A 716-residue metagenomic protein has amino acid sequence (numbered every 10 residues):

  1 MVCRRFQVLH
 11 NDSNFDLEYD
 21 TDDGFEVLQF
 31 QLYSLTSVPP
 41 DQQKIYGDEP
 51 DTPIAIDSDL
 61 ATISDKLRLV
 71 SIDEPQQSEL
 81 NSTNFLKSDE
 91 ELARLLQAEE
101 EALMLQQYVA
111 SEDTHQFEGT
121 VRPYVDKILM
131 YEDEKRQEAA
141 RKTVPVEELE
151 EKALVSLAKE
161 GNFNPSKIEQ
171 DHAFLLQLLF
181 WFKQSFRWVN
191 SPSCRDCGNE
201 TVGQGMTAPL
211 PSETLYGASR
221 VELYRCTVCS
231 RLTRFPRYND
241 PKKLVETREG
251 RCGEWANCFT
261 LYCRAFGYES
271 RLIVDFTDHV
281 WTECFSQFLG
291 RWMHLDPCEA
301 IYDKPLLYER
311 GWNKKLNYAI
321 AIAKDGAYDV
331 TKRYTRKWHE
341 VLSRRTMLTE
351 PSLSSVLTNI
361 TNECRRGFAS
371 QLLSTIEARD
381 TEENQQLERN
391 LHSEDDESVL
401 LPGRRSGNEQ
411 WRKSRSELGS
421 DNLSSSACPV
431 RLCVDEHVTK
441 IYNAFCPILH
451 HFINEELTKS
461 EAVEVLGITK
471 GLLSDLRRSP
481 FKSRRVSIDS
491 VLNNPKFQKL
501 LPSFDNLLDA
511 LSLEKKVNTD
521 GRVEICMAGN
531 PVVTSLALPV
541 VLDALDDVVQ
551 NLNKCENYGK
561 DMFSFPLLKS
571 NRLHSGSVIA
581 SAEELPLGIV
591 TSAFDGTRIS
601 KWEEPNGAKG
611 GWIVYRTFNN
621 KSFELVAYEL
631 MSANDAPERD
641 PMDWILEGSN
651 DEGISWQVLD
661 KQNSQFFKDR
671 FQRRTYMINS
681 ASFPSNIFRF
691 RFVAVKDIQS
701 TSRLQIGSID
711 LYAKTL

Functional and structural regions predicted by a protein language model:
M1-Y19, T469-P480: Eukaryote-biased recognition of intrinsically disordered, low-complexity regulatory segments
L9-F30, T52: Short, contiguous acidic and Ser/Thr-rich linear segments
Q31-P50, F504-L507: Short loop-to-beta-strand transition segments
E49-E74: Eukaryotic mixed-charge, acidic/polar low-complexity intrinsically disordered regions
R68, I72-T247, R251-E254, V274 (+8 more regions): Alpha-helical and coiled-coil interaction segments, frequently adjacent to or embedded within charge-biased
N557-K621, A636-E638: Disordered, acidic Ser/Thr/Pro-rich linker "stalks" and the adjacent N-terminal cap of the next globular domain
E583-E584, I599, P605-W612, N634-L716: Trp- and acidic/polar-enriched beta-sheet ligand-binding modules for extracellular glycan and matrix recognition
S622-D635: A short beta-strand element within beta-rich, extracytoplasmic domains of secreted/secretory-pathway proteins
